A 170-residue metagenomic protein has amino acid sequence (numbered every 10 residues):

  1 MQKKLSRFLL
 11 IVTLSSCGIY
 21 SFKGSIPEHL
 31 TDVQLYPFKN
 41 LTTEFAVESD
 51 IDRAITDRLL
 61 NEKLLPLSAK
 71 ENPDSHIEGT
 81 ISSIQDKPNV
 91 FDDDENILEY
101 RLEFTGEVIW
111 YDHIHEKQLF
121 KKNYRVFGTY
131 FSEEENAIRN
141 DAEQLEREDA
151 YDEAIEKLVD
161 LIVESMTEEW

Functional and structural regions predicted by a protein language model:
Q2-I11: Sec-dependent signal peptide recognition, specifically the positively charged N-region followed immediately by
K4, S15-L64, A69-N72, I155 (+1 more regions): A structural "domain/chain start" motif
H29, P73, L98-L102: Residue-level preference for beta-strand/loop junctions
N40-E44, D141-Y151: Second-shell loop/turn segments in exported
E62-K63, E78-L145, E156: Surface-exposed short loop/turn segments
E71, S75-G79: Short hydrophobic interaction/assembly module
